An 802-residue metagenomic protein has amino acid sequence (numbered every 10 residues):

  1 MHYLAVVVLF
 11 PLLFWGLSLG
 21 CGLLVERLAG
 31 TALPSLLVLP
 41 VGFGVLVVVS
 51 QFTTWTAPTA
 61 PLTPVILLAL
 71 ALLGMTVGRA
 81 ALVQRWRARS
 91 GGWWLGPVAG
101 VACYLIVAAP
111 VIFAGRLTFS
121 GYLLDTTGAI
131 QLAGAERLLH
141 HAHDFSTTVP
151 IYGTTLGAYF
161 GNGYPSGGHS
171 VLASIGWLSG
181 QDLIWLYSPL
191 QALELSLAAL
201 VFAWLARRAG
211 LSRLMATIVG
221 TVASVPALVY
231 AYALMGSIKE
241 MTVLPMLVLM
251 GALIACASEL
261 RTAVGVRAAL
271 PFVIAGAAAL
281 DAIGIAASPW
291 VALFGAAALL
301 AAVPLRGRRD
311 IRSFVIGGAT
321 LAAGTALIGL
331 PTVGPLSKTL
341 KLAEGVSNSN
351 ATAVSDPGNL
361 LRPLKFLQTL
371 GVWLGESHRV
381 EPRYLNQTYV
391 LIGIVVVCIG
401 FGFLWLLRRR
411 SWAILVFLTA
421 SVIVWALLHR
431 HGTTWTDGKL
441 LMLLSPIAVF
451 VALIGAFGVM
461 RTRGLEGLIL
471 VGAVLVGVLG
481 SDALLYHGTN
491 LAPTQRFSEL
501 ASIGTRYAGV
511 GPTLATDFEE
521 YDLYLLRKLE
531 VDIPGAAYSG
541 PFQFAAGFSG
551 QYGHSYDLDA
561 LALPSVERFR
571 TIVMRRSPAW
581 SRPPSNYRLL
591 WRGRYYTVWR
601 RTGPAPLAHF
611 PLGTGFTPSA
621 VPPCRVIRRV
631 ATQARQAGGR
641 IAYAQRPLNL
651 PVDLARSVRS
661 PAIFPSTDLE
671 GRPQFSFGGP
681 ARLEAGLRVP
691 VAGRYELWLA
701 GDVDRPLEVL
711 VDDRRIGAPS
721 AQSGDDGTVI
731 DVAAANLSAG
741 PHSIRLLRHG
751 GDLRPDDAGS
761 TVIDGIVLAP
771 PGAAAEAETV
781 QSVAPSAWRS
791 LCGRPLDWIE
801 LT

Functional and structural regions predicted by a protein language model:
M1-W94, R568, D797: Membrane-embedded, hydrophobic transmembrane alpha-helices
R85-R89, W93-W94, R207-A209, L214 (+5 more regions): Membrane-interface helix-loop-helix junctions at transmembrane boundaries of multi-pass membrane enzymes, predominantly
A102-M246, R383: Active-site lumenal/periplasmic loops and adjacent helix-entry segments of GT-C-fold, multi-pass membrane
L105-I106, A282-A287, P331-P335, A426 (+5 more regions): Transmembrane alpha-helical segments
A129, A192-L193, E240, L244-M246 (+3 more regions): Hydrophobic/aromatic-rich transmembrane helices and adjacent perimembrane loops
R267-G276, I316-A326, F450, A456-D482 (+1 more regions): Signature aromatic-anchored transmembrane alpha helix within multi-pass, membrane-resident enzymes that catalyze glycan
A298-R306, I316-A326, T369-S411, G458 (+1 more regions): Hydrophobic, aromatic-rich transmembrane alpha-helices and their immediate juxtamembrane boundary segments
V476-S481, Y486-F497, S502-S549, S565 (+2 more regions): Short periplasmic/luminal acceptor-recognition loop of GT-C membrane glycosyltransferases, typified by
